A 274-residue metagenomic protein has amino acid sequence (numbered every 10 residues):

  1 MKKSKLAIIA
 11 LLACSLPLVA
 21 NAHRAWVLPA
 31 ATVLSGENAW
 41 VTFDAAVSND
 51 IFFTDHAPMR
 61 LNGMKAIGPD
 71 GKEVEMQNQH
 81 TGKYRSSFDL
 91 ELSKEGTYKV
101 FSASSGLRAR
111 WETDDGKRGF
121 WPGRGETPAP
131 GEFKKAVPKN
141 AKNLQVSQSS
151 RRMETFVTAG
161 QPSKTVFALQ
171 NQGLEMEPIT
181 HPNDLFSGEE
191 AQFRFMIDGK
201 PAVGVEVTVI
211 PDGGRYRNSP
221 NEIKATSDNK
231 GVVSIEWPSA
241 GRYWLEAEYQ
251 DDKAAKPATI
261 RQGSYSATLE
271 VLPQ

Functional and structural regions predicted by a protein language model:
M1-I8: Bacterial N-terminal signal peptides that target proteins for export
L16-A22: Sec/Tat signal peptide C-region and signal peptidase I cleavage site
H23-V41, P128-A191, M196-A202, G213-R217 (+1 more regions): Beta-strand-rich domain onsets/edges
A57-M59, K200-G213: Short, ordered, surface-exposed loop/turn motifs in non-cytosolic proteins
M64-E73, E206-K224: Short amphipathic beta-strand segments in non-cytosolic proteins
G82-S86, N221-G241: Glycine-centered loop-to-beta-strand initiation motif
G96-L107, R242-Q250: Short, aromatic- and glycine-rich surface loops/edge beta-strands on solvent-exposed regions
S104-D115, D251-P257: Short acidic/polar inter-strand loop motif in beta-rich domains
